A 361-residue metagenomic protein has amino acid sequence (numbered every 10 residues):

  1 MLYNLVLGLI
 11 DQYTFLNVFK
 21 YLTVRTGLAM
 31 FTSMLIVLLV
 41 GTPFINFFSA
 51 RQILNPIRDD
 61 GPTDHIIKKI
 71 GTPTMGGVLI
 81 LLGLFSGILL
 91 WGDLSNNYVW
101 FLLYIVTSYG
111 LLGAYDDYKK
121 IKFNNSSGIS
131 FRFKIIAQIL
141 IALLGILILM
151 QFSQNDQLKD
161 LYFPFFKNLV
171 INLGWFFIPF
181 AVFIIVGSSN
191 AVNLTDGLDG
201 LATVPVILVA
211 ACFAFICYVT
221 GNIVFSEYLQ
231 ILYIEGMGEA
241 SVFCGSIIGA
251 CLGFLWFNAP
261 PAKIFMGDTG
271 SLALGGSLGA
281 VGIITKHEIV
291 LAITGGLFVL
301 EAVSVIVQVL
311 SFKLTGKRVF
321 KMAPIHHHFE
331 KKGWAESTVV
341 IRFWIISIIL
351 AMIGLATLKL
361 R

Functional and structural regions predicted by a protein language model:
L2-P43, L82-L111, G145-Q151, D156-L161 (+2 more regions): Alpha-helical transmembrane segments
T42-D60: Membrane-interface helix-loop junction between the first two transmembrane segments
N55-T74, Y98, A214, V224-Y228: Alpha-helical transmembrane segments and immediately membrane-proximal extracytoplasmic
I57-T72, S126-K134, H326, K331: Juxtamembrane helix-capping/reentrant segments at transmembrane boundaries
K69-L81, R132-I141, E336-I346: Select subsegments of transmembrane alpha-helices in polytopic membrane proteins, especially boundary-proximal
S95-L103, K122-A137: Membrane-interfacial loop-to-helix junctions in multi-pass inner-membrane proteins
K120-S130, F163-I171: Membrane interface segments of multi-pass transport proteins and intramembrane proteases
